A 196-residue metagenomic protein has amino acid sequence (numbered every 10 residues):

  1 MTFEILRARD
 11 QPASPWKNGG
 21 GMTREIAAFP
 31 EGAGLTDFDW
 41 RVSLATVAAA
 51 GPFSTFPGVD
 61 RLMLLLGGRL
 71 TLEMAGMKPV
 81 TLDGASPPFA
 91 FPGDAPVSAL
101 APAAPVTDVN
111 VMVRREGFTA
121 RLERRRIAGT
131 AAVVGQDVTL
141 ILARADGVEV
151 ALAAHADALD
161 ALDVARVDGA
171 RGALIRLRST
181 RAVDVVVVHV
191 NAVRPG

Functional and structural regions predicted by a protein language model:
M1-G196: Jelly-roll (double-stranded beta-helix
